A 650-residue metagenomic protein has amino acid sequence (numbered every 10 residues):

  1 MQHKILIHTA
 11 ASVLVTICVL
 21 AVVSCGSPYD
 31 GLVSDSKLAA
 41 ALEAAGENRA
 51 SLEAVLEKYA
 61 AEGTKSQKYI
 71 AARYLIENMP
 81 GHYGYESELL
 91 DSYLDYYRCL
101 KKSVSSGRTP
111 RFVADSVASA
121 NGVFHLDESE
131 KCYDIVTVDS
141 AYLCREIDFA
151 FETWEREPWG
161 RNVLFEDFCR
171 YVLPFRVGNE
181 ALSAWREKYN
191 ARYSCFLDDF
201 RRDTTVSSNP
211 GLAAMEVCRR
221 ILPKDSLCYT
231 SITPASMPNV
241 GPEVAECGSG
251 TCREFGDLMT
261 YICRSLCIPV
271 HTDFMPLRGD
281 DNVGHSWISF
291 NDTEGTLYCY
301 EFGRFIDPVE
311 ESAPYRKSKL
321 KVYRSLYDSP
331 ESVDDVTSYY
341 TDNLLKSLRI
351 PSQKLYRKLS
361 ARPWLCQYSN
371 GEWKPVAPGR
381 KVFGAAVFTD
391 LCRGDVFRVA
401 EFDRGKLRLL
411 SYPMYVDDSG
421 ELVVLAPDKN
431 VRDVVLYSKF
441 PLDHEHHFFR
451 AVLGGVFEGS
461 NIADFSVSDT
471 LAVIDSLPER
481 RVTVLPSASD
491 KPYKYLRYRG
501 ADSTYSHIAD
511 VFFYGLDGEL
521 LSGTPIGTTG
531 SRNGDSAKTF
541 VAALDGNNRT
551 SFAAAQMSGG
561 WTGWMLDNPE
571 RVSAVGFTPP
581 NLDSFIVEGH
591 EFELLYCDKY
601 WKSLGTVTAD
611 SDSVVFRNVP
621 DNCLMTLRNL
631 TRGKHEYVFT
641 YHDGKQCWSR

Functional and structural regions predicted by a protein language model:
A21-S24: C-terminal motif of bacterial Sec signal peptides marking the signal peptidase cleavage site
D35-G46, K58-E62, D199-R220, Y229-P242 (+1 more regions): Hydrophobic/aromatic-rich core segments of domains that either
S36, S51-A54, E62, S66-C247: Secondary-structure boundary elements
L345-L355, L436-L442: A short, amphipathic beta-strand motif
L355-E372, F448-F465, I508, E591-L594: Short, ordered, surface-exposed loop/turn motifs in non-cytosolic proteins
G384-R398, F402-G405, D490-P492, N618-D621: Short Pro-Gly-centered beta-turn/loop motif in secreted/extracellular proteins
D403-N430, F513, V638-R650: Structured interaction patches on ligand/partner-binding surfaces of diverse proteins
V431-P492, S503-V572, T578-V587, G633-R650: Disordered, acidic Ser/Thr/Pro-rich linker "stalks" and the adjacent N-terminal cap of the next globular domain
